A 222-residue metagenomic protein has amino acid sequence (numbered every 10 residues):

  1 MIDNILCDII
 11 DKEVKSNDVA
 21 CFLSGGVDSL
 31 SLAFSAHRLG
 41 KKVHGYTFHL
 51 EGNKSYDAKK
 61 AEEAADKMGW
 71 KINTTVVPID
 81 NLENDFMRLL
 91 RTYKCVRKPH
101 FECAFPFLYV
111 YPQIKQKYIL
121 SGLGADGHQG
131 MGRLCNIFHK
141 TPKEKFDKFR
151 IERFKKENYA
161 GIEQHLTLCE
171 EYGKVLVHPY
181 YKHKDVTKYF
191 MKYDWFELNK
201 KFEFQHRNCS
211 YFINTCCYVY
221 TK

Functional and structural regions predicted by a protein language model:
M1-K201, H206-C216: ATP-dependent adenylate-handling active sites, centered on carboxylate activation for C-N bond formation
